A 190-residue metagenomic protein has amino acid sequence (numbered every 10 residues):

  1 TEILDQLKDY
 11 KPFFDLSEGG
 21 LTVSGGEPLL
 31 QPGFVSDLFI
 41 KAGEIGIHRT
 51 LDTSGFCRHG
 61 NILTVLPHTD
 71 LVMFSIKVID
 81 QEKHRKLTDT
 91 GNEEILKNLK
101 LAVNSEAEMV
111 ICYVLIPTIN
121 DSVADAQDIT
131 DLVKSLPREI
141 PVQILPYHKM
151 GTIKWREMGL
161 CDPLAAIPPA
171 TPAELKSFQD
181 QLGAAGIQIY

Functional and structural regions predicted by a protein language model:
T1: Glycine-rich, highly charged phosphate/nucleotide-binding loops
L4-E157: Conserved AdoMet/S-adenosylmethionine-binding subsite of the radical SAM
E108, A173-Y190: C-terminal accessory region of radical SAM enzymes
D131, I140, R156-Q181: A structural motif corresponding to the C-terminal lobe/cap of the Radical SAM core domain
